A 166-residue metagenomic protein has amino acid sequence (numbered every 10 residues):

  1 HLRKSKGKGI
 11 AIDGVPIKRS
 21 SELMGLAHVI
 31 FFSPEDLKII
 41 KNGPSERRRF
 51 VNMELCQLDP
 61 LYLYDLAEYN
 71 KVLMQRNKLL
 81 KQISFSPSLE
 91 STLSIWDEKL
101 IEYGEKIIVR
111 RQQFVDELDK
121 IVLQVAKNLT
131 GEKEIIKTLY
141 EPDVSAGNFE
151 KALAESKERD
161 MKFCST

Functional and structural regions predicted by a protein language model:
H1-E46, N52-L58, Y62, D119 (+2 more regions): Nucleotide-state sensing region of NTPase/ATPase domains
R3-K6, R19, R47-R49, R76-K81 (+5 more regions): Arginine residue identity/basic-tract feature
P16, I39-I40, L58, D65 (+4 more regions): Alpha-helix initiation/capping motif
G43-P44, L61, E68-Q75, I121 (+2 more regions): Short, surface-exposed, charged/polar-biased interaction segments
V51, L58-R111: Long, non-coiled-coil amphipathic alpha-helical linker/lever segments that couple catalytic cores to other domains
S86-T166: Conserved NTPase motor "head" modules and their coupling/switch loops across ABC/AAA+ ATPases, GTPases, and GHKL ATPases
